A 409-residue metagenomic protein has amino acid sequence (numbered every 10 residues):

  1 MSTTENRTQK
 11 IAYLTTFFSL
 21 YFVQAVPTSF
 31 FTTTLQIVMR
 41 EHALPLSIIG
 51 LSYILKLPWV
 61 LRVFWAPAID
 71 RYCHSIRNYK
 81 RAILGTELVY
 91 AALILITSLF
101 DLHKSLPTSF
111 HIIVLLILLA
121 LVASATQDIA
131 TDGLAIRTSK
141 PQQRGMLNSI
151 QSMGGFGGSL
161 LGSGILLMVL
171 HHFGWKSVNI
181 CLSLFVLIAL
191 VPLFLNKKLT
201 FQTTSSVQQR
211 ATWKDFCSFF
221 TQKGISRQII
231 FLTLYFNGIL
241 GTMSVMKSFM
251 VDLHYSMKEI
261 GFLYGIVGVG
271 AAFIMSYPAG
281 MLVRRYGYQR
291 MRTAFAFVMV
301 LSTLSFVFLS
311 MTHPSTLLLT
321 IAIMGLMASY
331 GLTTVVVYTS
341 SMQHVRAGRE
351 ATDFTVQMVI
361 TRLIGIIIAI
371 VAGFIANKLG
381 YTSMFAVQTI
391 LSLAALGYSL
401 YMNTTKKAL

Functional and structural regions predicted by a protein language model:
S2-K10, T200-I229: Juxtamembrane intracellular "pre-TM" segments in multi-pass secondary transporters
T3-W59, S226-F231, Y235-L253: Helix-loop boundary and gating motifs at the non-cytosolic
W59-R62, G145-G164, I360-I368: Glycine-rich segments within core transmembrane alpha-helices of 12-TM secondary carriers
L61-R77, I274-Q289, A376-N377: Helix-to-loop junctions at the C-terminal end of transmembrane segments in multipass secondary transporters
L84-L106, V298-P314: C-terminal ends and interior cores of transmembrane alpha-helices in multi-pass membrane transporters/permeases
A125-S139, G331-R346: Intracellular juxtamembrane helix-capping segments at the cytosolic ends of symmetry-related transmembrane helices
R290-V337: C-terminal transmembrane helical hairpin of 12-TM major facilitator-type secondary transporters
G348-N377: A late C-terminal transmembrane helix in Major Facilitator Superfamily
